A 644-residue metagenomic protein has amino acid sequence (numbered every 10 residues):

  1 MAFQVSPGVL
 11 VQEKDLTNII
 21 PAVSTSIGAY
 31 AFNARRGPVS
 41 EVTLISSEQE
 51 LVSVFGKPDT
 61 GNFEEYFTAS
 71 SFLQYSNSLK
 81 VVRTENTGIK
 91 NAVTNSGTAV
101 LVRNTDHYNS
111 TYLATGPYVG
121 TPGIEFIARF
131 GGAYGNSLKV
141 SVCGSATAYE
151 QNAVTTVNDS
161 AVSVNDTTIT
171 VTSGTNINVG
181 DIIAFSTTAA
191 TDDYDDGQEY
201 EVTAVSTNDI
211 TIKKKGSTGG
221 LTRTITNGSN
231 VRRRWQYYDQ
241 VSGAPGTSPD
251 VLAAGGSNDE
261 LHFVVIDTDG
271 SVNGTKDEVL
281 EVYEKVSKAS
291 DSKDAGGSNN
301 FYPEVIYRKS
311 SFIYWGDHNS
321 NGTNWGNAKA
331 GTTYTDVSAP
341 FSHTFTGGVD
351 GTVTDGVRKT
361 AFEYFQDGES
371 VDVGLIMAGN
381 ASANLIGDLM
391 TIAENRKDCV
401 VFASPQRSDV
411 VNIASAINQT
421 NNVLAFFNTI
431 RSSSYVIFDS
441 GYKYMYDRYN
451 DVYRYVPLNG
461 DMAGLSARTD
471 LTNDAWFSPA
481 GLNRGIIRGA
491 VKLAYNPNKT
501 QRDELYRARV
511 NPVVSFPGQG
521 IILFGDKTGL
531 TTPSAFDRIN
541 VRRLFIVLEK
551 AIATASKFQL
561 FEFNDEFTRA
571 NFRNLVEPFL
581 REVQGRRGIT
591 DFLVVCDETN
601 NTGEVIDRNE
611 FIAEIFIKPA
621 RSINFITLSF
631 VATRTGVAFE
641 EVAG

Functional and structural regions predicted by a protein language model:
M1-L101, D106-H107, T111, Y118-V119 (+8 more regions): Structured, hydrophobic secondary-structure cores that serve as assembly/anchoring elements
P7, E13, T94-Y112, G135-T147 (+2 more regions): Charged, amphipathic alpha-helical segments
F126, I169, G180-I183, V202: Extracellular/surface recognition and adhesion modules
G131-S137, S217-I225, S271-N273: Short, charged/polar, Gly/Pro-enriched secondary-structure boundary elements
V154-V164, T172-I177, T187-S257: Small/polar beta-strand repeat architecture
R233-Y237, S248-Y307: Beta-strand-rich solenoidal segments
